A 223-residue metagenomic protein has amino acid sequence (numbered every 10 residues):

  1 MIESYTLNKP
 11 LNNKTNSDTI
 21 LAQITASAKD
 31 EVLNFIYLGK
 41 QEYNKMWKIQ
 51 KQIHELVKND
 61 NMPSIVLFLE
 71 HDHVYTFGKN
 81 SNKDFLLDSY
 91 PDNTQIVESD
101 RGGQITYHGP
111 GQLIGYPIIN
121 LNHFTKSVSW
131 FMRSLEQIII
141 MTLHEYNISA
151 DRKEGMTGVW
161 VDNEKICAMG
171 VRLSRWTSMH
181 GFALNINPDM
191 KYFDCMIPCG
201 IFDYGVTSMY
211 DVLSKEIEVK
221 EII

Functional and structural regions predicted by a protein language model:
M1-W160, K165-I166: N-terminal lobe of the biotin/lipoate ligase/transferase fold
N80-L86, Q95, M169-I186, M190: Short, conserved beta-strand/beta-arch hydrophobic-aromatic motifs that form part of recognition grooves or interface
P117-I119, L173, L184-P188, Y210-L213: Short, structured patches in soluble enzyme cores that scaffold and shape functional sites
I148-K153, M179-H180, K191-M196: Short conserved catalytic/interaction loops centered on acidic-Pro-aromatic/His motifs
K191-I223: C-terminal accessory segment of soluble enzyme catalytic cores
